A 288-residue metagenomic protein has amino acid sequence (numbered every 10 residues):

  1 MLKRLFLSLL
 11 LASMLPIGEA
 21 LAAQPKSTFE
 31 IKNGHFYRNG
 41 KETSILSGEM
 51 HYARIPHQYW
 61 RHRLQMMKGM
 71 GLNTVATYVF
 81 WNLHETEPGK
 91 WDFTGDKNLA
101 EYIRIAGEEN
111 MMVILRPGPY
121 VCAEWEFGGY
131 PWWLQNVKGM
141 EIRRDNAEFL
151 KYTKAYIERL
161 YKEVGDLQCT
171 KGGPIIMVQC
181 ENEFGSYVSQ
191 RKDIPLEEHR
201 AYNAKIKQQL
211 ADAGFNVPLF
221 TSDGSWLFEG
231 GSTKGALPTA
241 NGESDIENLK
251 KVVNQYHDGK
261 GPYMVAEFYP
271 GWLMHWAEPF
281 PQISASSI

Functional and structural regions predicted by a protein language model:
S8-P16: Bacterial N-terminal signal peptides
L21-T74, R104: N-terminal carbohydrate-binding accessory modules
G40, M67, V75, A106 (+3 more regions): Conserved, mostly hydrophobic/aromatic
K41, Y78-K90, G95, A123-E148 (+1 more regions): Aromatic- and acidic-residue-enriched carbohydrate-binding clefts of CAZyme catalytic domains
W60-E126, K207-D212: Aromatic-lined substrate-binding rim segments of carbohydrate-active enzymes
N98-L115, K138-I175: An active-site-proximal structural segment forming one wall of the substrate-binding cleft that immediately precedes
K151-G230: Active-site neighborhood of glycoside hydrolase catalytic domains
E243-I288: Catalytic-core region of carbohydrate-active enzymes that cleave or remodel glycosidic bonds
